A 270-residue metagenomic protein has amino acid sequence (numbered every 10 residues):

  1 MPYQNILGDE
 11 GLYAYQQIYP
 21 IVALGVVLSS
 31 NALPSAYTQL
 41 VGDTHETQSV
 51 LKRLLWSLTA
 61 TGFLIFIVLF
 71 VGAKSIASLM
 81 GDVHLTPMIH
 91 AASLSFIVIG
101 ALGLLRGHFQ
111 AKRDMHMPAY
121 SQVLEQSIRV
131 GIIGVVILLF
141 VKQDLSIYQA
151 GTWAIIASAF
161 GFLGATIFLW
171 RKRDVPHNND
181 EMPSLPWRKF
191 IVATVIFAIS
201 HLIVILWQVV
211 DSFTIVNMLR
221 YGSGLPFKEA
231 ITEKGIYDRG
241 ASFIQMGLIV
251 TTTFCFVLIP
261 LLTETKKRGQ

Functional and structural regions predicted by a protein language model:
M1-P34, F66, F70, S95 (+1 more regions): Signature of the first transmembrane helix
Q16, E46-A60, W187-I191, D238 (+1 more regions): Interfacial transmembrane-helix starts/ends
S30-H45, Q245-R268: Helix-loop junctions and terminal segments of transmembrane helices in multi-pass membrane transport/translocation
L64-T86: Short membrane-interface helical motifs at transmembrane helix boundaries in multi-pass membrane transporters
I67, V83-L104, I156: Alpha-helical transmembrane segments of multi-pass membrane proteins
G100-S121: Membrane-interface junctions at transmembrane-helix termini in multi-pass inner-membrane proteins
S121-G134, D144-D174: Hydrophobic alpha-helical transmembrane segments
S158-A165, L169, R173, S184-V257: Transmembrane helical elements of multi-pass membrane transporters/channels
